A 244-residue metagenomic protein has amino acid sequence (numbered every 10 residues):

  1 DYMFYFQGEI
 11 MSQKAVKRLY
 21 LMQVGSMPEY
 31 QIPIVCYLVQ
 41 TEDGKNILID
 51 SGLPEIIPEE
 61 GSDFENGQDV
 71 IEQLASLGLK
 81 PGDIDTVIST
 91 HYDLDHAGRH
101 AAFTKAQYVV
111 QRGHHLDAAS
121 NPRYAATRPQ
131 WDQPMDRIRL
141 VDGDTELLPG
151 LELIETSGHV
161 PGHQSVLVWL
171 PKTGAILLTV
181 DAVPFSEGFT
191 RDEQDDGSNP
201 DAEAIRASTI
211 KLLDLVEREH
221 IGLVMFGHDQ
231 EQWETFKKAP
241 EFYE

Functional and structural regions predicted by a protein language model:
M3-G61, K211, R218, T235-E244: Zn-dependent metallo-beta-lactamase
R18, K45, T86, A106 (+2 more regions): The start of beta-strands in P-loop NTPase/AAA+ ATPase cores
Y20-M22, I47, I88, V109 (+3 more regions): Hydrophobic/aromatic beta-strand patches that form the interior of the parallel beta-sheet core in alpha/beta enzyme
E29-I32, S157-P161: A short catalytic or substrate-binding loop motif that flags glycine-/basic-rich loops and adjacent residues that bind
P54-I57, D144-E146, E152-E155, P161-K238: Metallo-beta-lactamase
Q68-L79, D83, Q107-E155, P200-I221: Metallo-beta-lactamase
I84-D95: Metallo-beta-lactamase
H100-T104, L170: Short, conserved loop/helix-junction motifs that constitute active-site signature segments in enzyme catalytic cores
